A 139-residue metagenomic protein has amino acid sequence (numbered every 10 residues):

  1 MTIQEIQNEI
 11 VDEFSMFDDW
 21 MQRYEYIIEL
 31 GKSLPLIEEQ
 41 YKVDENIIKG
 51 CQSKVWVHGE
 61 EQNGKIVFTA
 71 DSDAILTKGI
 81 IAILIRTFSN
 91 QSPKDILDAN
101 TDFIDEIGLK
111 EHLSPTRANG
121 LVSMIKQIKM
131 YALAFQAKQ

Functional and structural regions predicted by a protein language model:
I3-K54, E61-I66, I104-Q139: N-terminal intrinsically disordered, cationic/polar leader segments that include organellar targeting peptides
T69: Catalytic-site signature segments of enzymes, centered on catalytic residues
S72-A74: A short interface-forming secondary-structure element
T77-G79: Short Cys/His-based metal-binding microdomains
I81-Q91: Alpha-helical support elements that line or immediately flank enzyme active sites and cofactor-binding pockets
N90-I107: Glycine-rich phosphate/pyrophosphate-binding loops and their adjacent beta-strand/loop elements at enzyme active sites
